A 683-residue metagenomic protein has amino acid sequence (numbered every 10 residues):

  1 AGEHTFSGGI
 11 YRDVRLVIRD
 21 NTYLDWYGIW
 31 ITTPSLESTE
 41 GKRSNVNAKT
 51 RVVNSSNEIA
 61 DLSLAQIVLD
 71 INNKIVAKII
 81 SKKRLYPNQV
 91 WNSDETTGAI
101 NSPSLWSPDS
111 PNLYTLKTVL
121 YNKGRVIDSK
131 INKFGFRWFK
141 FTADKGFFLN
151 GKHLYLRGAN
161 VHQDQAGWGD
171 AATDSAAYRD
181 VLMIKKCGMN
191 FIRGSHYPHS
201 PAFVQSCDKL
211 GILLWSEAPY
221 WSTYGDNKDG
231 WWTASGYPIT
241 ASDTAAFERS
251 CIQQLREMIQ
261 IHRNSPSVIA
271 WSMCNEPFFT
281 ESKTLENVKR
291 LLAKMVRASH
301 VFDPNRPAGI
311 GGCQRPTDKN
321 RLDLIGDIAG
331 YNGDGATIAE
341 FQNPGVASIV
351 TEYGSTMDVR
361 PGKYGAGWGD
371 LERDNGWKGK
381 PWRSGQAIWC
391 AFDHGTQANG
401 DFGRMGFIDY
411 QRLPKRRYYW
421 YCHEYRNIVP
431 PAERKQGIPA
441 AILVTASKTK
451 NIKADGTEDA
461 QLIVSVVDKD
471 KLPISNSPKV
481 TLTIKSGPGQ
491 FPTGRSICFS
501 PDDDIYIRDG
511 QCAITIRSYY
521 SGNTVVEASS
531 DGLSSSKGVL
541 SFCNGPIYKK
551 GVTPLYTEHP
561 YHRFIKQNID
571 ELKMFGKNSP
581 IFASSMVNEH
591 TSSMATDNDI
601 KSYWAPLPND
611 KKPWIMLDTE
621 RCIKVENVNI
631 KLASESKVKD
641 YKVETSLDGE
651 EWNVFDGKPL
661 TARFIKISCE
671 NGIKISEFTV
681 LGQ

Functional and structural regions predicted by a protein language model:
A1-P201, Q205-S206, L210-L214, Q254 (+2 more regions): Secreted/periplasmic carbohydrate-active enzymes, especially glycoside hydrolases
E3, D13, R19-Y23, R125-A441: Extended substrate-binding grooves/exosites of carbohydrate-active enzymes
Y11, V268, G326, R383 (+4 more regions): Core-facing hydrophobic residues within beta-strands of well-ordered domains
V14, F134, F139, V628 (+2 more regions): Extracellular beta-strand elements of beta-rich domains used for carbohydrate recognition/degradation or cell-matrix
N101, D656-R663: Short, surface-exposed tryptophan/glycine-enriched loops that mediate extracellular molecular recognition
K471, S646-V654: Asp-box/BNR beta-propeller loop motif
L555-C622, A633-Y641, L647, G657 (+2 more regions): Disordered, acidic Ser/Thr/Pro-rich linker "stalks" and the adjacent N-terminal cap of the next globular domain
I667-K674: Short beta-strand-plus-loop segments that form exposed binding edges in beta-rich domains
